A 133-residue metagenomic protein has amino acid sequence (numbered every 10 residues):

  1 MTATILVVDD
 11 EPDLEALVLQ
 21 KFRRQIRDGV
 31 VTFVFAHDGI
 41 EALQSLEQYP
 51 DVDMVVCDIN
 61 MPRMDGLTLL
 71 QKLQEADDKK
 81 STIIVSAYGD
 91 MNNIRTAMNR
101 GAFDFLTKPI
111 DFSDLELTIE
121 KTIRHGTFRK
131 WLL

Functional and structural regions predicted by a protein language model:
P12-V34: Two-component/phosphorelay signaling modules centered on CheY-like receiver
D38-E41, D65-T68: Acidic catalytic/metal-coordinating carboxylates
P50-V56: Active-site beta3 strand of CheY-like receiver
M61: Receiver (REC) domain active-site loop signature in two-component systems and cognate sites in sensor histidine kinases
N92, I110-E120: C-terminal output helix
F112, R124-L133: CheY-like receiver
